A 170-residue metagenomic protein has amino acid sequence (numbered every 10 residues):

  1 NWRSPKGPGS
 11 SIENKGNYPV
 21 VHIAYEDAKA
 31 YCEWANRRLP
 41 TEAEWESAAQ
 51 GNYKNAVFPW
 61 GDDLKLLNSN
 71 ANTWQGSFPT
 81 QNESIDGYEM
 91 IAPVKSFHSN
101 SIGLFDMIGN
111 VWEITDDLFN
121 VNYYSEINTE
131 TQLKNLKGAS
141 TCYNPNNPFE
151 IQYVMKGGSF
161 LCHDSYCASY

Functional and structural regions predicted by a protein language model:
N1-S169: Functional-site microenvironments in short loops/helix caps that host divalent-cation chemistry
